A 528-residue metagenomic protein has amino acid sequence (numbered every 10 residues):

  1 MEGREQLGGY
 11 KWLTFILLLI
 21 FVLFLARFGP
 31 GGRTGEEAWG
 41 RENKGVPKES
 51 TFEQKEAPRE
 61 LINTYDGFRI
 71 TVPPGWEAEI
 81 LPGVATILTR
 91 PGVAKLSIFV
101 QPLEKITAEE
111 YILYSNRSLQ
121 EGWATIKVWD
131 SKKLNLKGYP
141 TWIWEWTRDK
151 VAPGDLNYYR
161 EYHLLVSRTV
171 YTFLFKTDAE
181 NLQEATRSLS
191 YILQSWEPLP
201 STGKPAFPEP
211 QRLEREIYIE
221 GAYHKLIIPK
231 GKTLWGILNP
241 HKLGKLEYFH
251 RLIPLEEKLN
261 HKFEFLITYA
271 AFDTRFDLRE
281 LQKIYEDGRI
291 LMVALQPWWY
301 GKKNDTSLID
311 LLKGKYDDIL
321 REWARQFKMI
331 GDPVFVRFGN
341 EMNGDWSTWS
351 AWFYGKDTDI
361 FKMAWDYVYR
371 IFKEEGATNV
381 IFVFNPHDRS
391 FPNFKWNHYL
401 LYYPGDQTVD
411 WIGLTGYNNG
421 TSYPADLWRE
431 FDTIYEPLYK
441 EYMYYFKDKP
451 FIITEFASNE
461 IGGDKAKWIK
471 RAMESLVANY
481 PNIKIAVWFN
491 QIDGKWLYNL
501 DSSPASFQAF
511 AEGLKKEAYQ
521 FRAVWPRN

Functional and structural regions predicted by a protein language model:
E2-A94, V166-S167, K176-E209: N-terminal targeting sequences that direct proteins away from the cytosol to non-cytosolic compartments
Q120-L165: Signature of long, low-cysteine stretches enriched in small and polar/charged residues
A206-K242, K449-N528: Substrate-binding cleft of secreted/luminal carbohydrate-active enzymes
W235-Q326, S475-I483, Q491-G494, F507: N-terminal carbohydrate-binding/catalytic regions of secreted carbohydrate-active enzymes
F263-Y269, Y399-E430, S458, F489-Q491: Aromatic- and acid-rich polysaccharide-binding/catalytic face of secreted or lumenal carbohydrate-active enzymes
L278-V380: Substrate-binding cleft of extracellular glycoside hydrolase catalytic domains
R279-Q296, W411-G462: Glycoside hydrolase catalytic-domain groove-lining segments
Y369-N397, D448-I461, I485-Q491: Aromatic-lined carbohydrate-recognition surfaces of secreted/lumenal glycan-active proteins
